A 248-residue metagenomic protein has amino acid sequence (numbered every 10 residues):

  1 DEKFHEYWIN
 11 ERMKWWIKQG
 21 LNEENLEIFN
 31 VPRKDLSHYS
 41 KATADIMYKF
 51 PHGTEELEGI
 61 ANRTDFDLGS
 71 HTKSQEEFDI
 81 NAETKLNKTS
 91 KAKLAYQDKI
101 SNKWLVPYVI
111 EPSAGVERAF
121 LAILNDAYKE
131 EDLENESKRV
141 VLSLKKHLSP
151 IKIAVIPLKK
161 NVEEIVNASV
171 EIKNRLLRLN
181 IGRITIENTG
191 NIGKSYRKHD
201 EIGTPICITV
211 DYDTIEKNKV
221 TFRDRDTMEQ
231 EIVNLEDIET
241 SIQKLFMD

Functional and structural regions predicted by a protein language model:
D1-D248: NTP/phosphate- and nucleic-acid-binding module
